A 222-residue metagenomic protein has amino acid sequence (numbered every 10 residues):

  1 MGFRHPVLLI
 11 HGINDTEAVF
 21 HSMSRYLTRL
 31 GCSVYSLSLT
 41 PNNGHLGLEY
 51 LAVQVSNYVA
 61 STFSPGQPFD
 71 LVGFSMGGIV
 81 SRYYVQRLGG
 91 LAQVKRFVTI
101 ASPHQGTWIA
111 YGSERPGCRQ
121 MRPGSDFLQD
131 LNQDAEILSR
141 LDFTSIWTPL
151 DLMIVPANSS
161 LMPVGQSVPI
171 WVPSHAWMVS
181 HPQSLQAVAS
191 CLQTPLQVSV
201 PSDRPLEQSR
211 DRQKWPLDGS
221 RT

Functional and structural regions predicted by a protein language model:
R4, Q86-T222: Helical cap/lid subdomain of alpha/beta-hydrolase-fold lipid enzymes that gates access to the catalytic pocket
V7-I13, E17-A18, Y26-L39, H45-D142 (+2 more regions): Serine-dependent carboxylesterase/thioesterase catalytic core of lipase-like alpha/beta-hydrolase/SGNH enzymes
G44-L46, A176-W177: A generic structural signal for short coil/turn motifs at secondary-structure boundaries
